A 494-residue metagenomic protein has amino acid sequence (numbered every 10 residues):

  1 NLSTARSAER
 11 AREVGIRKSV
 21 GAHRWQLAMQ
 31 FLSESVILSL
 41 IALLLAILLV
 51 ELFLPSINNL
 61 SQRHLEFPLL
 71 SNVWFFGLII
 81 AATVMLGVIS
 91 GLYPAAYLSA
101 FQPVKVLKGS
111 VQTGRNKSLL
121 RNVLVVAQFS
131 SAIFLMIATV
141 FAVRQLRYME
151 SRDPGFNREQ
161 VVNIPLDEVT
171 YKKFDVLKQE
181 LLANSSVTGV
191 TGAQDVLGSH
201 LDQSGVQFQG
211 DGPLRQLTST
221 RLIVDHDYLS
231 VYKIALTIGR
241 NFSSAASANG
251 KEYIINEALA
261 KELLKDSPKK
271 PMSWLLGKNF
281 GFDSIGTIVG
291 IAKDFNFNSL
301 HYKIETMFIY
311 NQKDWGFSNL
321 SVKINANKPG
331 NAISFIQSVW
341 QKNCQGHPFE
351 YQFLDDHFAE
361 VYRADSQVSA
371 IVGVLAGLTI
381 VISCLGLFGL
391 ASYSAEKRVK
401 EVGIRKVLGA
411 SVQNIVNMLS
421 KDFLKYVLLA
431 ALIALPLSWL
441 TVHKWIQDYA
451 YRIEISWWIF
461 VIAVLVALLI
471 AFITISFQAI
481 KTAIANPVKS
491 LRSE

Functional and structural regions predicted by a protein language model:
N1-R12, S39-L40, L120-A142, S366-K400 (+2 more regions): Hydrophobic alpha-helical transmembrane segments of multi-pass inner-membrane transport and secretion
L2-M29, S33, L40, L52-Y171 (+2 more regions): Alpha-helical transmembrane segments of integral membrane proteins
A8-E9, F53-A81, Q112-V123, W315 (+5 more regions): Membrane-helix entry/capping segments
I16-L54, T379, K400-H443, I462 (+1 more regions): Transmembrane alpha-helical interface segments in multi-pass membrane proteins
F75-P94, I133, L378-I380, C384 (+1 more regions): Hydrophobic alpha-helical transmembrane segments of polytopic membrane proteins
V176-A364: Mid-to-C-terminal secondary-structure elements that act as membrane-proximal/extracytoplasmic interface segments
